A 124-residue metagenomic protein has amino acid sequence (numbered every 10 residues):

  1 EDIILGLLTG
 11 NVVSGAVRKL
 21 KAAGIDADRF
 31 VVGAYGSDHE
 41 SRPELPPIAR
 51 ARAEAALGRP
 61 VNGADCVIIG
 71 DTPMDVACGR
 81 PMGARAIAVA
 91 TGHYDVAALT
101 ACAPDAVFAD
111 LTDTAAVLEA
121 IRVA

Functional and structural regions predicted by a protein language model:
E1-A23, G33-E40: Substrate-recognition element of Asp-dependent hydrolases with the DxDx(T/V) motif
E1-I3, D26-F30, G58-G63: Short helix-terminating capping/connector loops at secondary-structure junctions
I4, D65, R85: Residues at the starts of beta-strands that form the adenosine-phosphate
G15-R18, C78, A98, A116-V117: Phosphate- and divalent-cation-binding pockets in alpha/beta enzyme and binding domains that engage nucleotide-derived
A34, A106-L111: Short acidic-hydrophobic, aromatic-tinged amphipathic segments that line or gate anion-handling sites
P47-V76: Conserved Lys-Pro-Asp/Glu-containing loop-to-beta segment of HAD-superfamily phosphomonoesterases, centered on
I68-A106: Acidic, Mg2+-coordinating phosphoryl-transfer loop and its flanking beta/alpha structural elements, shared across
A115-A124: Short amphipathic alpha-helix with an adjacent loop that forms part of the alpha/beta core around
